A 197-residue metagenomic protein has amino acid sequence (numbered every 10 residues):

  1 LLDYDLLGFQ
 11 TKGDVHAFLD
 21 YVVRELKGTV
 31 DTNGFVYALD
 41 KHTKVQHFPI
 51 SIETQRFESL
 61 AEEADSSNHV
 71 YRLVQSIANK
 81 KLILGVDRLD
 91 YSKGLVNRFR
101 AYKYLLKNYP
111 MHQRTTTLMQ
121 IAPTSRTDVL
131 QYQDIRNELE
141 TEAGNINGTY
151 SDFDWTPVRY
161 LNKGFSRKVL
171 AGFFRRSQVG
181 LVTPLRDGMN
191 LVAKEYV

Functional and structural regions predicted by a protein language model:
L1-V197: Catalytic cores of carbohydrate-active enzymes across secretory and cytosolic contexts
